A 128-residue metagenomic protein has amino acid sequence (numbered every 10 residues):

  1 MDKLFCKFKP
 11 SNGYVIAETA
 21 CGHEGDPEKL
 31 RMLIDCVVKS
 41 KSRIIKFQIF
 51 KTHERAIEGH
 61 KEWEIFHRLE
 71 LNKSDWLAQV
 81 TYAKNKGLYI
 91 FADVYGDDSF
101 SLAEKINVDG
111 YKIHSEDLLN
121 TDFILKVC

Functional and structural regions predicted by a protein language model:
M1-A17: N-terminal amphipathic alpha-helix/helix-capping segment at the start of soluble metabolic enzymes
V15-T19, R43-F47, I90-D93, D109-I113: Hydrophobic faces of well-ordered beta-strands that scaffold small-molecule active sites in alpha/beta enzyme cores
E18, V37, A103: Conserved, mostly hydrophobic/aromatic
G22-C36, K73-S74: Glycine-rich anion/phosphate-binding loops
D26-P27, E70-W76, S99, I113-C128: Active-site-adjacent beta->alpha loops and helix N-cap segments on the catalytic face of soluble alpha/beta enzymes
R31-F50, I106-N107: Catalytic domains of carbohydrate-active enzymes, especially glycoside hydrolases
K41, A103-Y111, C128: Glycine-enriched alpha-helix->loop->beta-strand junction motifs that scaffold or abut catalytic
R43-L71: Glycine-rich, proline-tolerant flexible connector loops at the mouths of alpha/beta enzymes
